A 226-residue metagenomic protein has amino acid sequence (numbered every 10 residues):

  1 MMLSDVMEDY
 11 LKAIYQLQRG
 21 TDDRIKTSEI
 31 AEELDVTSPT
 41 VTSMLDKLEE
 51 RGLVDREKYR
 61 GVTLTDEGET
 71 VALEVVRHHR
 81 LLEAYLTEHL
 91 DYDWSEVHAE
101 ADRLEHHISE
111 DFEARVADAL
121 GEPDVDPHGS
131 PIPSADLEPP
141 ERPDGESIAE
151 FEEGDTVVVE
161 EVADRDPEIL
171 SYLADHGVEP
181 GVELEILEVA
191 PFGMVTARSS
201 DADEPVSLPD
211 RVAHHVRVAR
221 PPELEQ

Functional and structural regions predicted by a protein language model:
M2-V36: N-terminal helix-turn-helix DNA-binding core of bacterial DNA-binding proteins
L45-D46: Short, hydrophobic-biased segments on the C-terminal half of alpha helices that form "recognition helices"
E49-E57: A short, conserved structural fragment
R60-R80: Basic, amphipathic "hinge/linker" alpha-helix immediately C-terminal to the N-terminal HTH DNA-binding motif
E105-H214, A219: Mid-protein regulatory/catalytic core that forms ligand/cofactor-binding pockets and protein-protein interaction
